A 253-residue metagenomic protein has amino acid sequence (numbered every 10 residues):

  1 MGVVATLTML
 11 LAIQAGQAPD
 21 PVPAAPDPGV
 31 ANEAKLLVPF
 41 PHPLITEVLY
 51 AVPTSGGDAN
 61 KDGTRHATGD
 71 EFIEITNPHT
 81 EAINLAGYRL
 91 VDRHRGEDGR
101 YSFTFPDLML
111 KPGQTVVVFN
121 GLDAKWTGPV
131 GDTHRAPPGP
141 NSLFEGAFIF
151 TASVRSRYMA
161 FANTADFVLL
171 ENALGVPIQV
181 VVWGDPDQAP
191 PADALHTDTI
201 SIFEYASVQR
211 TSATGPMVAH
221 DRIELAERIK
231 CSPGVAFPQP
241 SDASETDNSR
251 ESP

Functional and structural regions predicted by a protein language model:
V3-A12: Bacterial N-terminal signal peptides
G16-P253: Intrinsically disordered, low-complexity linkers and terminal tails enriched in Ser/Thr/Pro/Gly with interspersed basic
